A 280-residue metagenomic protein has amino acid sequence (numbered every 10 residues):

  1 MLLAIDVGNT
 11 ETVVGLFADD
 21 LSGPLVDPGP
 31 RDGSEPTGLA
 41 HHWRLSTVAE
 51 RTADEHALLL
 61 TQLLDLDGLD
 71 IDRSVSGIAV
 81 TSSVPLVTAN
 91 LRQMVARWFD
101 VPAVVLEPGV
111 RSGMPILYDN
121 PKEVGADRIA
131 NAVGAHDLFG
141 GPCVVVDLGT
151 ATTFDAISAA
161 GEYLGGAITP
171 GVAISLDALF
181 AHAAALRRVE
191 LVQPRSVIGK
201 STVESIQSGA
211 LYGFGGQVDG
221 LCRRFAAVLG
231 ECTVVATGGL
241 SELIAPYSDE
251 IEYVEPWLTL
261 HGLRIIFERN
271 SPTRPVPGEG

Functional and structural regions predicted by a protein language model:
M1-I5, T47, R51, S175-G280: ATP-binding/phosphotransfer module of carbohydrate and carboxylate kinases, centering on a glycine-rich
L2-D6, G77-A79, C143-D147, V235: Short glycine-aspartate micro-motif
L2-L59, L66, G161-R188, V192-S196 (+1 more regions): Short glycine-rich, Thr/Ser-proximal phosphate-binding strand/loop in the N-terminal lobe of ATP-dependent enzymes
G15-A18, D155-S158, P246: Short beta-strand-to-turn element immediately C-terminal to the catalytic PLP-Schiff-base lysine in fold type I
L59-G77, V218, C222-T233: Phosphate/pyrophosphate-binding loops at sites that engage ATP/ADP/AMP, CoA/4′-phosphopantetheine, polyphosphate
G77-A89: N-terminal low-complexity or amphipathic/hydrophobic leaders
N90-R97, P246-D249: Short, aromatic/basic amphipathic alpha-helical patches
Q93, V101-H182, L211-C222, L243 (+1 more regions): Phosphate-binding/catalytic loop of phosphoryl-transfer enzymes
